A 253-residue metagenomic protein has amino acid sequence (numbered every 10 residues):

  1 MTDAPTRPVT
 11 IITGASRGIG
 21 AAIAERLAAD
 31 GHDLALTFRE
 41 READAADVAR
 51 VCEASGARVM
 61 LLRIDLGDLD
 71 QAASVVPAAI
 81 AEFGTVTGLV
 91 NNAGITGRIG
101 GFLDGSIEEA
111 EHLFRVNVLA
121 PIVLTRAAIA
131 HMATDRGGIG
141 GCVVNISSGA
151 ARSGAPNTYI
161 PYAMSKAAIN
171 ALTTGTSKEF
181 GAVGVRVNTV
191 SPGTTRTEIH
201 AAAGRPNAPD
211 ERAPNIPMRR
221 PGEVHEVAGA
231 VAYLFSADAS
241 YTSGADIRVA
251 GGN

Functional and structural regions predicted by a protein language model:
S16-R17: Conserved glycine-rich cofactor-binding loop
S74-A81, G100-D104, E108-R115, N207 (+1 more regions): Active-site Tyr-X3-Lys motif and surrounding loop/helix of classical short-chain dehydrogenase/reductase
G84, G181, R186, T242-G244: Short, small/polar-rich loop/turn modules that mediate ligand/substrate recognition or access, typified
T87, L103-I122, V144, I169 (+1 more regions): Catalytic Tyr-X3-Lys loop
I95, G138-A168, T173-A182, T194: Catalytic loop of short-chain dehydrogenase/reductase
T96-E111, T134-G137, N157-P161, H200-R205: Conserved mid-core segment of classical short-chain dehydrogenase/reductases
A130, K178-E179, S240: Alpha-helical segment proximal to the catalytic Tyr-Lys
R220-V249: C-terminal substrate-recognition "lid" of short-chain dehydrogenase/reductases
